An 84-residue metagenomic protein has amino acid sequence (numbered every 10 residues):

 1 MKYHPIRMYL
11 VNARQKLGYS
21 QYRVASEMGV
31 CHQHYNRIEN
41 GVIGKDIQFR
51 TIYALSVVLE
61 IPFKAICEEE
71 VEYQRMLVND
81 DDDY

Functional and structural regions predicted by a protein language model:
M1-K16: A short, Lys/Arg-rich alpha-helix, primarily the initiator
M8, N12, S26, R37 (+1 more regions): DNA-binding alpha-helical recognition surfaces that contact promoter or target DNA
Q15, S26, V57: Alpha-helical residues within the helix-turn-helix
G18, V42-V57: Short, basic-rich loop-to-helix N-cap that marks the start of a DNA-contacting helix
G18-I38: Short alpha-helical DNA-recognition segment
K45, V57, A65-Y84: Short, charged recognition helix plus adjacent turn of helix-turn-helix-like nucleic-acid-binding domains
